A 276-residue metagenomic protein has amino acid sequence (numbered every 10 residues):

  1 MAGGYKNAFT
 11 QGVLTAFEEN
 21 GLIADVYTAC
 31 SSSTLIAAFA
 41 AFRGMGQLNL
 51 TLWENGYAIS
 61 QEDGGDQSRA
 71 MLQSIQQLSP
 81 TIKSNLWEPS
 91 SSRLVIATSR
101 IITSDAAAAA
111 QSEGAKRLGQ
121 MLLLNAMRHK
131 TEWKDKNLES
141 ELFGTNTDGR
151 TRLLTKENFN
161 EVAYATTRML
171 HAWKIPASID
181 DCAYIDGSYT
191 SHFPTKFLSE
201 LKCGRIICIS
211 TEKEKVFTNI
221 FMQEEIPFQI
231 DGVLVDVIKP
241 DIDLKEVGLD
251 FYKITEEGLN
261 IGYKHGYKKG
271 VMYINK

Functional and structural regions predicted by a protein language model:
M1-Y27, F39-K276: Patatin-like phospholipase
A29, S33: Gly/Ala-rich beta-loop-alpha elbow adjacent to hydrolase catalytic centers
T34-A38: Long, contiguous secondary-structure blocks with strong helical propensity
